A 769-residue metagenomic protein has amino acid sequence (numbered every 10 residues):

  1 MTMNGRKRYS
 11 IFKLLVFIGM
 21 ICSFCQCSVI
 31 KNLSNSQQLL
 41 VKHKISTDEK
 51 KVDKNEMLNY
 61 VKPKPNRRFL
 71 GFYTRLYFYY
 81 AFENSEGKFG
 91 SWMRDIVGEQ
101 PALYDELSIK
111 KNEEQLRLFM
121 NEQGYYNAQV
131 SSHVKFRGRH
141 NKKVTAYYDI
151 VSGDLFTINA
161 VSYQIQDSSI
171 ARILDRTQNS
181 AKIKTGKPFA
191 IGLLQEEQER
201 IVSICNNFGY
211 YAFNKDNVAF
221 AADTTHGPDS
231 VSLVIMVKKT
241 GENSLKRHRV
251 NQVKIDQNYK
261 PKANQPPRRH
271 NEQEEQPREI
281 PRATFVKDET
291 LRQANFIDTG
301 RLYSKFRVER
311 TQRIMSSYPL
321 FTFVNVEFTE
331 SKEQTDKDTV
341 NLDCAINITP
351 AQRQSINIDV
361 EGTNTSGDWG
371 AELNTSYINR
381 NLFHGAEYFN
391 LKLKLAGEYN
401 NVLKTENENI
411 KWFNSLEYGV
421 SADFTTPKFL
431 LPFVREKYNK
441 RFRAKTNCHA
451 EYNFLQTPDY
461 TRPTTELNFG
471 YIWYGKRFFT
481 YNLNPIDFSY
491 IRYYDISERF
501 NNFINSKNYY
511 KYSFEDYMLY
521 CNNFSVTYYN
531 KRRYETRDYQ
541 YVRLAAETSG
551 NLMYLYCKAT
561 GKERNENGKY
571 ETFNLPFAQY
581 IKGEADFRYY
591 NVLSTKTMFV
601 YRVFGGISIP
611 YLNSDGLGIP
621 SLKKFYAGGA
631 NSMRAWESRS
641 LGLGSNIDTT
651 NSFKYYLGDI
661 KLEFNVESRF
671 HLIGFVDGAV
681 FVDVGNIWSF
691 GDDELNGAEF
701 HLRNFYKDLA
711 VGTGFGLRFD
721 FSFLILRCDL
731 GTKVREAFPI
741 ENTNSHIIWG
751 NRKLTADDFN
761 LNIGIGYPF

Functional and structural regions predicted by a protein language model:
N4-L14: Bacterial N-terminal signal peptides that target proteins for export
S23-Q26: C-terminal motif of bacterial Sec signal peptides marking the signal peptidase cleavage site
S28-S317, V326-T329, N341, Y438 (+1 more regions): Interaction-mediating elements
T47-E49, Y148-D154, I165-D167, I235-G241 (+12 more regions): Flexible glycine-/small-residue-rich
I170, T284-F285, S304-R543, R634-A635 (+2 more regions): Gram-negative/organellar outer-membrane beta-barrel architecture
E361-S366, N482-F670, V680-L702: C-terminal outer-membrane beta-barrel translocator/porin domains of Gram-negative envelope proteins and their
L373-N379, V420-T426, A450, L467-Y471 (+9 more regions): Residues on the lipid-exposed face of transmembrane beta-strands in outer-membrane beta-barrel proteins
A627-A630, A635, E694-F769: C-terminal beta-signal and terminal closure region of outer-membrane beta-barrel proteins
